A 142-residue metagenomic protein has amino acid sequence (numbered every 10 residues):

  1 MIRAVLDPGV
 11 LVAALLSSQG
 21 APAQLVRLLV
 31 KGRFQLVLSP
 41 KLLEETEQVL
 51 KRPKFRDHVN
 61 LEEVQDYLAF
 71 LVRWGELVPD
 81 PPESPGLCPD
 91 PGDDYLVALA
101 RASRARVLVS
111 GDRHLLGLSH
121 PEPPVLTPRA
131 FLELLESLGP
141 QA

Functional and structural regions predicted by a protein language model:
M1-L38: Short, well-structured N-terminal submotif of metal-dependent ribonuclease cores
L11-V12, E44, L115-G117: Short, active-site-adjacent cap segments at secondary-structure transitions
A14-L15, V49, H58, L118 (+1 more regions): Residues that scaffold the ATP/ADP-binding catalytic core of kinase and kinase-like folds
G20, V37, V59-E62, L87-D94: Residues at secondary-structure transition points
L28, L99, G117: Hydrophobic/aromatic ligand-binding patch that stacks against planar heteroaromatic rings of cofactors or nucleotides
L28-E83: PIN-domain endoribonuclease scaffold, especially VapC-family toxins
R73-L108, R113: Active-site neighborhoods of divalent-metal-dependent phosphate/nucleic-acid chemistry enzymes
S103-V109, R113-A142: Acidic, PIN/NYN-like endoribonuclease modules and their adjacent C-terminal/linker elements
